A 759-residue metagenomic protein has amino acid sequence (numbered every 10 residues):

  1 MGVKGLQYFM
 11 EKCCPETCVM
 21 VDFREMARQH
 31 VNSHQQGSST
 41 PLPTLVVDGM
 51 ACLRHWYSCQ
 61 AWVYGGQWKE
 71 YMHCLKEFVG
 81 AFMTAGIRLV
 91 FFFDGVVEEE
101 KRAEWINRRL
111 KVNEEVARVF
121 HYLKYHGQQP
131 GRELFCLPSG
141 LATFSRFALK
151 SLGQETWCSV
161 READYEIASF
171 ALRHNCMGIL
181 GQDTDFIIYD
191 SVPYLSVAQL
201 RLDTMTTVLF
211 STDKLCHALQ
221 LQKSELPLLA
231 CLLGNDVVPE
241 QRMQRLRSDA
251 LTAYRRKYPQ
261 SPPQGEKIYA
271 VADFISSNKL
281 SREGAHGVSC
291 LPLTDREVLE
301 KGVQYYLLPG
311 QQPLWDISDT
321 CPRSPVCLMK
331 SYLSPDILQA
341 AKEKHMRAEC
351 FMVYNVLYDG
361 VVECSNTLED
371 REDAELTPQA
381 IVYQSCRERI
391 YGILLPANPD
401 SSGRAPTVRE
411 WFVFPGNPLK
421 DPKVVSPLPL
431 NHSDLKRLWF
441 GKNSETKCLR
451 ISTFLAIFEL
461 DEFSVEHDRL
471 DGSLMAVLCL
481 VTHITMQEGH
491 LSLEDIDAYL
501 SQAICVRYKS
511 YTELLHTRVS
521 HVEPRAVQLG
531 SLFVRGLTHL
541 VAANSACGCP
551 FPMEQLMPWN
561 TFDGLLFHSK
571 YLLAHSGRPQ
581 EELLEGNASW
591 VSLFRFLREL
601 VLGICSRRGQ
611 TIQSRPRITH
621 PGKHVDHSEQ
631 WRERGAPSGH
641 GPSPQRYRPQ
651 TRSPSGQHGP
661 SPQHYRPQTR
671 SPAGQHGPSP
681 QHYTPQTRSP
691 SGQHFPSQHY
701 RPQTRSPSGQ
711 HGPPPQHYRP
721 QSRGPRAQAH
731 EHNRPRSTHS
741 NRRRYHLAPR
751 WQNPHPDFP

Functional and structural regions predicted by a protein language model:
M1-F93, V97-V112, V116-G127, F144-A148 (+5 more regions): Charged, low-complexity intrinsically disordered segments
D48, F82, L89-F91, I167 (+3 more regions): Structural signal for hydrophobic/aromatic residues that build the beta-strand cores of folded beta-sheet domains
R88-L89, E155-T156, M177: Hydrophobic anchor at the start of a short beta-strand that flanks the dinucleotide cofactor-binding loop
F93-G95, Q154-E166: Acidic carboxylate-rich catalytic motifs and surrounding loops in phosphoryl-/glycosyl-chemistry enzymes
E99-K101, D164-S169, I187-D190: Short, well-ordered, mixed-charge alpha-helical segments that flank or form enzyme active sites
H126-F144, A148-T156: Glycine-rich phosphate-binding "P-loop"
F170-V197: Acidic, metal-binding active-site segment of PIN/NYN-like and related structure-specific nucleases
P637, P642-P725: Long, intrinsically disordered low-complexity tandem-repeat regions enriched in serine/threonine/proline and other
